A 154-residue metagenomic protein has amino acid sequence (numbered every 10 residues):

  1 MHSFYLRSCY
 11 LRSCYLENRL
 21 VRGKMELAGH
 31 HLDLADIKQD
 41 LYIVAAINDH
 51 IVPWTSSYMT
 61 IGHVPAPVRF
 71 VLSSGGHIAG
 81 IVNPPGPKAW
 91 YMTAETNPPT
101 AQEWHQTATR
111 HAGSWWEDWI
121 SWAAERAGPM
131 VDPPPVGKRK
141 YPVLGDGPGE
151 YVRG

Functional and structural regions predicted by a protein language model:
M1-A35, Q39, H105, R110-G154: Alpha/beta-hydrolase
H2-Y5, I61, A66-P67: Mg2+-dependent phosphoryl-transfer active-site scaffold
L11, D49-V52: Glycine-/small-residue-rich active-site loops that bind phosphorylated ligands and cofactors
I43-A45, D49: Short beta-strand/loop motif that positions the catalytic acidic residue of the alpha/beta-hydrolase fold
N48, S73-P98, Q102-E103, I120 (+1 more regions): Histidine-bearing beta->alpha loop at or near hydrolase active sites
P53-H63, S74: Short alpha-helix in the alpha/beta-hydrolase fold that links the catalytic acid
G62, P85-K88, L144-G145, V152: Intrinsically disordered, low-complexity regulatory segments that flank or lie outside the structured catalytic cores
V68-L72: Short hydrophobic alpha-helical runs that function as membrane-insertion/retention elements
